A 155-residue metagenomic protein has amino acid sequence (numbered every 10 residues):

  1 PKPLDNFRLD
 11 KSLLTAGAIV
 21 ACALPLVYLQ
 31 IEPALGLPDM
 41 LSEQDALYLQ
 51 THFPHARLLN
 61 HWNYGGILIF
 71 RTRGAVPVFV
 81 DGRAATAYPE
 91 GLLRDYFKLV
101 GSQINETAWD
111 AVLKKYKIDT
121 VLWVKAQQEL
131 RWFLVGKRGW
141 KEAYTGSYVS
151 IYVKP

Functional and structural regions predicted by a protein language model:
K2-H52, N63-G65, T72, R83-A84 (+2 more regions): Membrane-proximal, lumen/periplasm-facing interface regions of secretory-pathway glyco- and lipid-modifying enzymes
T51-E90, K114, D119-A126, Y152: Short periplasmic/luminal acceptor-recognition loop of GT-C membrane glycosyltransferases, typified by
R71, E90-I151: Periplasmic/luminal catalytic loop of GT-C fold multi-pass membrane glycosyltransferases that transfer sugars from
